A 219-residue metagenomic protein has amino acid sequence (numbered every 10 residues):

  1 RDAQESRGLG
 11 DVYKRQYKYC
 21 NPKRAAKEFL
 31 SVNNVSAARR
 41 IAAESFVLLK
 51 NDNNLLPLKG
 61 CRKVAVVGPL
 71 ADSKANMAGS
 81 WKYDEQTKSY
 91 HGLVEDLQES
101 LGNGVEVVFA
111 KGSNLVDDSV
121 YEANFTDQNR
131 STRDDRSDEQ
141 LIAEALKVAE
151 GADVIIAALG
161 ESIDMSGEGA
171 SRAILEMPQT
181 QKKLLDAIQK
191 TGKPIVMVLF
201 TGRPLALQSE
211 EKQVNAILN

Functional and structural regions predicted by a protein language model:
D2-Y13: Single conserved hydrophobic/aromatic residue that forms the stacking wall/gate of nucleotide- or nucleobase-binding
G8, N103, T191, K212-V214: Short, structured coil segments at secondary-structure junctions
G10, R62, D153-I155, N215: Conserved acidic residues
Y17-L58, R62, E139-I142, D186-A206: Cofactor-pocket helix-loop regions in the catalytic cores of large enzyme subunits
K23-N33, M77-Y83, G169-A173, K212-N219: Short beta-alpha connecting loops at secondary-structure transitions that line or flank enzyme active sites
V64-V67, A157: Conserved beta-strand elements of the Class I
D72-S100, G169-Q179: Glycine- and acidic-residue-enriched helix-capping/strand-helix junction motifs
A110-K111, L115-G192, V198-K212: Hydrophobic helix-and-loop "lid/oligomerization" segment in the mid-to-C-terminal part of catalytic domains
